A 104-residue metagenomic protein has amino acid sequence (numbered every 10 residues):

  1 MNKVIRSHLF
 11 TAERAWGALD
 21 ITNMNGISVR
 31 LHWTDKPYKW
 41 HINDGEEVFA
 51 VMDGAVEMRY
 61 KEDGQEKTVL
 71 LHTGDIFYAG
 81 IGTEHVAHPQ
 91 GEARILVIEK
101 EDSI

Functional and structural regions predicted by a protein language model:
M1-L31: A short, N-terminal "cap"/entry segment at the start of jelly-roll beta-barrel domains of the cupin/DSBH fold
N25, M52-D53, H72-T73, G91: A cytosolic small-molecule/anion-sensing beta-strand core signal
I27-N43: Conserved short histidine dyad/triad with adjacent acidic residue
S28, V48, A55-E57, E84 (+1 more regions): Structural motif
K36, G45-D63: Glycine- and acidic-residue-biased ligand/ion/polar-headgroup-sensing regions
K39-I42, E46-V51, T68-V69, A87: His/acidic/aromatic-lined binding-pocket segments of jelly-roll/cupin-type domains and related regulatory beta-sandwich
D63-I81: Short acidic-glycine-tyrosine-enriched beta hairpin
I81-I104: Ligand-binding loop in jelly-roll beta-barrel domains
